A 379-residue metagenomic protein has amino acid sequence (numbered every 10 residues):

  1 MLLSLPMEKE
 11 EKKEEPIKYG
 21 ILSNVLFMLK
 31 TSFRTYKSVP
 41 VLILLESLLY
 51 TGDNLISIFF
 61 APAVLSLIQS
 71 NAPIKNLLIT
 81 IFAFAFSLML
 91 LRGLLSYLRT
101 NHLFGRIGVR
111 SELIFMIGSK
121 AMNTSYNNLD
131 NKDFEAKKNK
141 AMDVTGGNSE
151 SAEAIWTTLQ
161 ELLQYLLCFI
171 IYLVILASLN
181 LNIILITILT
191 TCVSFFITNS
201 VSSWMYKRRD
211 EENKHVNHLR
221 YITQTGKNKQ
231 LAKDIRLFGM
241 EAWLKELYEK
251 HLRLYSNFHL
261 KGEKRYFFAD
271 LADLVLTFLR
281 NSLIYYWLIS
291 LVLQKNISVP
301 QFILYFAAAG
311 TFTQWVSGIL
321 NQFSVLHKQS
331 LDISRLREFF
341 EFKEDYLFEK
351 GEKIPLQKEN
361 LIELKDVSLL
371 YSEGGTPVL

Functional and structural regions predicted by a protein language model:
M1-D53, I74-T80, L98, H102 (+4 more regions): Membrane-integrated ABC transporters
L2-L26, I107-E153, H215-F258, S330-K343 (+1 more regions): Extended non-transmembrane interhelical loops and adjacent amphipathic helices of multipass membrane proteins
Y36, L65, F86, A121 (+7 more regions): Hydrophobic/aromatic residues within transmembrane alpha-helices of membrane transport systems, especially the TMDs
P40-L94, Y172-M205, L279-Y286, S290-P300: Transmembrane helix-loop-helix hairpins at lipid-water interfaces of multipass membrane proteins, especially the type-1
I58-L65, I114-G118, N131, E135 (+10 more regions): Alpha-helical transmembrane segments of polytopic integral membrane proteins, especially the permease/helical cores
A63-V64, Y97-G108, E112, M116 (+4 more regions): Membrane-spanning helices that line or support transport/gating and their immediate boundary helices in channels
E211, M240, I284, Y305-E341: Cytosolic ends of transmembrane helices, especially the final helix of ABC transmembrane type-1 domains
L237, F340-L379: Primarily ABC-family ATPase nucleotide-binding module
